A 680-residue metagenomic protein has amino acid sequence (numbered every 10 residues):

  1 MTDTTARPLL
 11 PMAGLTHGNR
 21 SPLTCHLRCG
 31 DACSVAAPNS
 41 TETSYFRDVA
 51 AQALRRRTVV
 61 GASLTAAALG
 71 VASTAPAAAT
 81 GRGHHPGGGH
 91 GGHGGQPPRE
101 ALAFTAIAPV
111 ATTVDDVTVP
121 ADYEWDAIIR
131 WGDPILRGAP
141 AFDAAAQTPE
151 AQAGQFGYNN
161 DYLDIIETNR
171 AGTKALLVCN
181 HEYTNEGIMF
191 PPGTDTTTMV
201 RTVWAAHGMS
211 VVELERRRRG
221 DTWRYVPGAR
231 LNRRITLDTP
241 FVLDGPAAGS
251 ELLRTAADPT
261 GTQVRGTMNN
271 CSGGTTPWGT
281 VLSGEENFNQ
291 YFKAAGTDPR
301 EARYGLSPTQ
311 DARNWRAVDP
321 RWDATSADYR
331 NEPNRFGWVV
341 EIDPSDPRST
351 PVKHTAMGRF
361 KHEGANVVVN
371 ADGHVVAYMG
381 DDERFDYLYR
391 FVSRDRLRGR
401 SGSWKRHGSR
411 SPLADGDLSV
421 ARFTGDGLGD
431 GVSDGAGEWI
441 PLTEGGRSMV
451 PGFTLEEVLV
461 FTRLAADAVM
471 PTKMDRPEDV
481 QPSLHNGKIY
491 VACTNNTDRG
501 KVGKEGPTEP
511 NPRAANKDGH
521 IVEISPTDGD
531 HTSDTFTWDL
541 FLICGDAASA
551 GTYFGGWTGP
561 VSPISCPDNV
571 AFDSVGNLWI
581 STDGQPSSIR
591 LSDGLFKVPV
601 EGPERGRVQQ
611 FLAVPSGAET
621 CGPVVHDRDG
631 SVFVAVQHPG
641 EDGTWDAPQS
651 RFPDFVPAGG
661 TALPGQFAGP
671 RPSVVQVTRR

Functional and structural regions predicted by a protein language model:
M1-L54: N-terminal secretory signal peptides
Q52, R57-T80: N-terminal export signals
P98-P277, S283-N287, P299-R300, L306-D343 (+5 more regions): Long, well-ordered hydrophobic secondary-structure segments characteristic of membrane-embedded and membrane-proximal
D115-R130, G138-A151, R219-G261, I342-F360 (+4 more regions): Blade-edge beta-strand/turn elements of extracellular beta-propeller and related beta-sheet repeat scaffolds
A151-I165, P259-S272, A468-D479, G556-A571 (+1 more regions): Signature of short aromatic-glycine-proline-rich micro-motifs recurring in repeat-based ectodomains
E167-R170, T276-P277, V369-D372, L484-H485 (+2 more regions): Residue-level detector of Asp-centered blade-edge/turn motifs that repeat once per structural unit in beta-propeller
T197-V203, H207, G220-R233, D386-A465 (+7 more regions): Beta-propeller fold recognition
T558-E601: Loop/turn-rich, solvent-exposed surfaces of beta-rich toroidal or solenoidal domains
